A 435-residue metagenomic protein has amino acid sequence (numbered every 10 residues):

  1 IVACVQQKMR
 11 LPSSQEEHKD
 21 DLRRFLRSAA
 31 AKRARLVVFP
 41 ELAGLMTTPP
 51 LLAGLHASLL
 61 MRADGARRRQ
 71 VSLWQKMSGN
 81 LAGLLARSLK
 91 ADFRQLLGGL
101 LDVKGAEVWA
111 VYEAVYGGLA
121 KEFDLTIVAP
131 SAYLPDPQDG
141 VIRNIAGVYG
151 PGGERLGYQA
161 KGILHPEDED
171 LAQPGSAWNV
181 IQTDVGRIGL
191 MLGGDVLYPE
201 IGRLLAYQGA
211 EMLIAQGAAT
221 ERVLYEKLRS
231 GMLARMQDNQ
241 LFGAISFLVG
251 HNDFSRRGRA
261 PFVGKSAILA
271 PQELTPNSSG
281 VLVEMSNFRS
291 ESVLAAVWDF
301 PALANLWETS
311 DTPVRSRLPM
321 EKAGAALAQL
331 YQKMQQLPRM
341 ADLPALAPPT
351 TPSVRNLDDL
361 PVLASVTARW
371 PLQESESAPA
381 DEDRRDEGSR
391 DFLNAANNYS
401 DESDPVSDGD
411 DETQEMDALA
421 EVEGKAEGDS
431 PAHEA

Functional and structural regions predicted by a protein language model:
I1-M9: Short beta-strand segments enriched in small/hydrophobic residues
Q7, L42, D195-V196, A218-A219: Active-site metal-binding loops of divalent metal-dependent hydrolases
K8-E17: Acidic/histidine-rich helix-loop elements that form or flank divalent-metal/phosphate-binding sites at the catalytic
H18-L26, Y198-G202: Short, acidic/polar
R27-G150, E221-R229: Cys-nucleophile CN-hydrolase/nitrilase-fold catalytic domain and related Cys-dependent amidase chemistry that acts on
W109, E113-A114, G118, Y133-E211 (+4 more regions): Active-site catalytic loop in hydrolytic enzyme cores
Y112-V128, L197-S292: CN hydrolase (nitrilase-like) catalytic-core segments centered on the catalytic cysteine and neighboring Lys/Glu
V180, L248-D383, G388-Y399, E415-V422 (+1 more regions): C-terminal beta-strand edge segments of enzyme domains
